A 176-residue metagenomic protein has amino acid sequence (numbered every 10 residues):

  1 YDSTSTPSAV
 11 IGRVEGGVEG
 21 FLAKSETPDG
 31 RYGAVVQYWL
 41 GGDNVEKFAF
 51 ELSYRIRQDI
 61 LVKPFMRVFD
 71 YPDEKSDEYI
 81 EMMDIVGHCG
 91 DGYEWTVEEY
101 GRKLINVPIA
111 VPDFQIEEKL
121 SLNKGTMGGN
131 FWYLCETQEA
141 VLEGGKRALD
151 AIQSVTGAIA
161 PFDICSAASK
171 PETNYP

Functional and structural regions predicted by a protein language model:
Y1-F21, F50-P176: Conserved mixed alpha/beta catalytic, RNA-binding, or beta-rich assembly cores of soluble enzyme, regulatory
S25-D29: Long, compositionally biased intrinsically disordered regions
G33-G41, G128-C135: Short cationic amphipathic helices and targeting signals
